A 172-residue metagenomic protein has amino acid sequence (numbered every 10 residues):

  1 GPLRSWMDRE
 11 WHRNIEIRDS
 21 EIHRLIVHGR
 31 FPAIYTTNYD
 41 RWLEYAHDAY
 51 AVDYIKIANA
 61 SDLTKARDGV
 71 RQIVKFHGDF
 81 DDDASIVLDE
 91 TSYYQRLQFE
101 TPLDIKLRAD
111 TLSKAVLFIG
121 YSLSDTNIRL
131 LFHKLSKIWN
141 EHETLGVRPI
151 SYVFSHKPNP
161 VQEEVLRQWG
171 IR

Functional and structural regions predicted by a protein language model:
G1-A115, I119-R172: Conserved catalytic-core helix/loop/strand module for nucleotide-ribose chemistry
